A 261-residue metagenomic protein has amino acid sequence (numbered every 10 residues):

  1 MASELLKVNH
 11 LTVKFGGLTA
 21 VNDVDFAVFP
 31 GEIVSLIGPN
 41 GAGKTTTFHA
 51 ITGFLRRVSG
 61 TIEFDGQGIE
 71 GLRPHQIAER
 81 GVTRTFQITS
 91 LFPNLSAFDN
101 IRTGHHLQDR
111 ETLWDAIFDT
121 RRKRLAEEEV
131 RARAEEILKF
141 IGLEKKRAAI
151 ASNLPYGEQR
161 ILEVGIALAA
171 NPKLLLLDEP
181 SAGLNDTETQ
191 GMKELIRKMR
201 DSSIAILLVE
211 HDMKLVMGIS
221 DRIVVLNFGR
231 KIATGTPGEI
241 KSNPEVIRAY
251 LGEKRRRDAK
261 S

Functional and structural regions predicted by a protein language model:
A2-S261: Glycine-rich phosphate-binding loops of nucleotide-dependent enzymes
